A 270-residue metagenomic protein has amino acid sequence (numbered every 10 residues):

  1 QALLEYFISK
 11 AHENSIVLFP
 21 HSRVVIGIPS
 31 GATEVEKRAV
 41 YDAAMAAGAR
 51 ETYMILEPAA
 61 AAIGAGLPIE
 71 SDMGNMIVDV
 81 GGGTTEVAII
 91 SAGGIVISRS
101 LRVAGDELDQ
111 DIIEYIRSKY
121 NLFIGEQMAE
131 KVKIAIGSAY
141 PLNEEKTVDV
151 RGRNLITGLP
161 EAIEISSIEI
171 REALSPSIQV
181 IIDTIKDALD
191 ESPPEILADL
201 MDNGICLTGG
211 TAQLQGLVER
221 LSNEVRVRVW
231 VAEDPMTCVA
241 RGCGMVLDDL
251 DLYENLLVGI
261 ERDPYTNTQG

Functional and structural regions predicted by a protein language model:
Q1-V80, A88-I205, A212-G270: Nucleotide/phosphate-binding catalytic cleft detector across ATP-hydrolyzing and phosphate-transferring enzymes
